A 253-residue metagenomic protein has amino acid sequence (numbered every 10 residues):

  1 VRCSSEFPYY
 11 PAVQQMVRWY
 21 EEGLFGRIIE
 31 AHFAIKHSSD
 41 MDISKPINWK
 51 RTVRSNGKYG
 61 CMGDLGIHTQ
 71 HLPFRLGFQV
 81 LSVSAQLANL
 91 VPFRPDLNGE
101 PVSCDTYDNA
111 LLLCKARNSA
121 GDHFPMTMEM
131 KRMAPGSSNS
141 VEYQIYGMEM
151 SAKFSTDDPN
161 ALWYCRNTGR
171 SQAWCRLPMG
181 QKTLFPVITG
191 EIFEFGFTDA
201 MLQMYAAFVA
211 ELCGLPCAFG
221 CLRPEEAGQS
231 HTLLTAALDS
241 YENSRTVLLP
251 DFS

Functional and structural regions predicted by a protein language model:
V1-R2, F7-D105, L162, S244: Predominantly a Rossmann-like dinucleotide-binding segment in NAD(P)-dependent oxidoreductases
C3-S5, E211-Q229: Glycine- and charged-residue-rich phosphate/anionic-cofactor binding loop of Rossmann-like
H32, D64, H68-R166, E194 (+3 more regions): Contiguous beta-strand/loop segments that form the cofactor/metal-binding neighborhood of enzyme cores
H32-I35, D158-L184: Mobile, glycine-enriched helix-loop/loop "lid" segments at the mouths of ligand-binding/catalytic clefts that gate
M62-G66, T198, C221-A227: Conserved loop-to-helix N-cap of the C-terminal "lid" that shapes the substrate pocket in Rossmann-like
K153, P224, Q229, E242-R245 (+1 more regions): NAD(P)-dependent dehydrogenase/reductase Rossmann-like domain
P178, L184-A200: Basic, glycine-rich polyanion-binding accessory segments appended to enzymes
L233-N243: Short arginine-rich
